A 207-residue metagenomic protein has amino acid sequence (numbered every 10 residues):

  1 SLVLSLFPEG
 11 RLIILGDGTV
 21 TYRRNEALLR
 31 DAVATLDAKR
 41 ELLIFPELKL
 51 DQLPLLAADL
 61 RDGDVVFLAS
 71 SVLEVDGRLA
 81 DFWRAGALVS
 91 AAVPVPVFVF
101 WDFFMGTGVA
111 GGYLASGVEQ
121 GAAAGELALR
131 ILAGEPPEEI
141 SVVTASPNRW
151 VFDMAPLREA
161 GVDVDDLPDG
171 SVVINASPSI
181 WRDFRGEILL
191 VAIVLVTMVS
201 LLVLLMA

Functional and structural regions predicted by a protein language model:
S1-V33, V142-F152: An alpha-beta-alpha
R23-D31, D37-I140: Membrane-proximal low-complexity regions enriched in glycine and acidic/polar residues
L50-A57, M154-G161, G186-L190: Short alpha-helical interface patches
V143, P147-I180: Juxtamembrane amphipathic/hinge helix adjacent to a transmembrane helix
N175-A207: Alpha-helical transmembrane signal-anchor helices
